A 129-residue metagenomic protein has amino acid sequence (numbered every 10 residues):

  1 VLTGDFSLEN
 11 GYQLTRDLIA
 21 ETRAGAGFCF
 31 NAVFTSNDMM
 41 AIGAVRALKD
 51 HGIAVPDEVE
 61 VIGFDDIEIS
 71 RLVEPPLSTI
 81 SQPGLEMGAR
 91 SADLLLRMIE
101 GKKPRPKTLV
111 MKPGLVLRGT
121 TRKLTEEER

Functional and structural regions predicted by a protein language model:
V1-R16, F34-I42, F64-D66, S81-R90 (+2 more regions): Hinge/beta->alpha junction and helix N-cap segments in small-molecule ligand-binding domains
F6, D38, V45-T79, E126: Venus flytrap/periplasmic-binding-protein-like
Y12-F28: Short, well-structured alpha-helical segments in soluble
T15, S78-T79, T120-T121: Ser/Thr-centric signal marking residues that sit in or immediately flank functional binding/regulatory motifs
R16, A20, R46-D50, D93 (+1 more regions): Short, well-ordered alpha-helices that flank and scaffold nucleotide-derived cofactor binding pockets
G27-F30, P104: Short, high-confidence coil segments that cap the C-terminus of an alpha-helix and link into the following beta-strand
P83-R129: Hinge/cleft segment of the Venus flytrap/periplasmic-binding protein
